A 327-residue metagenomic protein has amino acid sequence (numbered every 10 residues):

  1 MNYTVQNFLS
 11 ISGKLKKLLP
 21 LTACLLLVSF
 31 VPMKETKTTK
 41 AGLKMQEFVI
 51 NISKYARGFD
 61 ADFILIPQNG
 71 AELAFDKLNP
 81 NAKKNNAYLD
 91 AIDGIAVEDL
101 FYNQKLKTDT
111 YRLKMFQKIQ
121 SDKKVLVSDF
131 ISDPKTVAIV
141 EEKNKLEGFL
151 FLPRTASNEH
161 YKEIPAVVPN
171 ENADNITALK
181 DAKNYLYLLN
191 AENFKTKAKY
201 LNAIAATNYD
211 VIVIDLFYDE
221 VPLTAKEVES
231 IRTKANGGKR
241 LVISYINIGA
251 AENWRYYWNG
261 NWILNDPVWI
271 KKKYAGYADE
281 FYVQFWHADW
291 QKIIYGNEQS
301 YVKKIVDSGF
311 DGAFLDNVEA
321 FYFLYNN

Functional and structural regions predicted by a protein language model:
M1-G13: N-terminal secretory signal peptides that target proteins for export/translocation
K16-L21: Sec-dependent signal peptide recognition, specifically the positively charged N-region followed immediately by
C24-F30: Hydrophobic h-region of N-terminal signal peptides that target proteins for export in Gram-negative bacteria
V31-N327: Glycan-processing catalytic domains of CAZymes
